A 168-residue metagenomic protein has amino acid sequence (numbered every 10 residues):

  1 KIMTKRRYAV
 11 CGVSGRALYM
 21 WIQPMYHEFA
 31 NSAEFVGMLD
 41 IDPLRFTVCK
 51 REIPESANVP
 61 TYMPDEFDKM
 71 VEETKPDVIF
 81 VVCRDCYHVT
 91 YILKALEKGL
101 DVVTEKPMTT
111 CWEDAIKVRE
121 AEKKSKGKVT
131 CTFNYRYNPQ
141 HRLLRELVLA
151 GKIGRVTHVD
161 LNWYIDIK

Functional and structural regions predicted by a protein language model:
I2-S56: N-terminal Rossmann-like dinucleotide-binding module
Y26-E28, E97, A121-S125: Acidic (Asp/Glu)-rich catalytic clusters
A33, V59, L100, G127-V129 (+1 more regions): Short, well-ordered coil/turn segments that N-cap beta-strands
G37, V78, H158: Short, Asp-centered acidic motifs that coordinate Mg2+ and/or phosphate in catalytic or ligand-binding sites
P54-T61, E122-K128: A short helix-to-beta-strand connector/capping loop
V59-A121: Beta-loop-alpha module in the N-terminal Rossmann-like domain of NAD(P)-dependent dehydrogenases, especially those
C86, T109-K168: A contiguous active-site-proximal alpha/beta segment in oxidoreductase catalytic domains
